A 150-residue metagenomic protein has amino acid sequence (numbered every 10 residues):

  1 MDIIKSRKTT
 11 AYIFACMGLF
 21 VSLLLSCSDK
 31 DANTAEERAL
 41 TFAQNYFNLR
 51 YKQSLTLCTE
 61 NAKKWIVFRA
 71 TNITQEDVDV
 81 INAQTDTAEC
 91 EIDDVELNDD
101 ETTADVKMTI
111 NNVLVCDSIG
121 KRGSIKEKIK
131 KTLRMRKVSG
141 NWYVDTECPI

Functional and structural regions predicted by a protein language model:
M1-L25: Sec-dependent bacterial lipoprotein signal peptides
S22-N48: Short, low-complexity N-terminal intrinsically disordered segments enriched in polar/charged residues
S28, L57-T59, E89-E91, V115-D117 (+1 more regions): Sequence contexts marking disulfide-bonded cysteines in secreted/extracellular proteins
E36-A43, Y51, L55, V78 (+1 more regions): Extracytoplasmic/secreted envelope proteins and their assembly/folding machinery, especially bacterial periplasmic
Y51-D105, T109-N111: Short solvent-exposed beta->alpha transition segments
L97-I150: Exposed beta-sheet edge and beta->alpha loop/turn motif
